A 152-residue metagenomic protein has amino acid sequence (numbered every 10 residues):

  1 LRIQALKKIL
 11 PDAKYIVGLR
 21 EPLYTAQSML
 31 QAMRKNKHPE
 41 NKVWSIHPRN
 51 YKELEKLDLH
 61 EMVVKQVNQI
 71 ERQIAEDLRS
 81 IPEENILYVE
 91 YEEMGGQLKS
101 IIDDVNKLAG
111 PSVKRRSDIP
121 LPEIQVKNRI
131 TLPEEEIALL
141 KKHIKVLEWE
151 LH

Functional and structural regions predicted by a protein language model:
L1-Q4: Glycine-rich phosphate-binding loop used to anchor ATP phosphates in small-molecule kinases, encompassing both
L6-Q31: Conserved phosphate-donor/acceptor-positioning beta-strand/loop module used by diverse small-molecule
Q27-H152: PAPS-dependent sulfotransferases, especially Golgi type II membrane carbohydrate sulfotransferases
